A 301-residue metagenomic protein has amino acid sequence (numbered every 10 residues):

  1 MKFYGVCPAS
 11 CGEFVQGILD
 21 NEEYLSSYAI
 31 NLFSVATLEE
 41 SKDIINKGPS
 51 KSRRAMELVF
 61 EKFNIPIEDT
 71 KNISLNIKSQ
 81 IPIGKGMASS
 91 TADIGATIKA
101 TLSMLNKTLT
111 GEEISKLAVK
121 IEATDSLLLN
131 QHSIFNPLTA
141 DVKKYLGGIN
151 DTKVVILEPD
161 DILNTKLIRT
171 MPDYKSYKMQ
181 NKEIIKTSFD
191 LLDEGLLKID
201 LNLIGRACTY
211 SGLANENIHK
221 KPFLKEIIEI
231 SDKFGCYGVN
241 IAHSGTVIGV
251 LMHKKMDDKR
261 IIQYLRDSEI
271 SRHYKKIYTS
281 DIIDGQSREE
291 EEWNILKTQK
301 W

Functional and structural regions predicted by a protein language model:
M1-K85, L296-W301: ATP-binding N-lobe of GHMP and related small-molecule kinases
V6-P8, S27-A29, L129, I156-D160 (+1 more regions): Short beta-strand segments
C11-G17, S34-L38, D125-L127, S133-F135 (+2 more regions): Short beta-strand scaffold segments in enzyme catalytic cores
E57, E61, A96-S103, E194: Short glycine/serine- and small hydrophobic-enriched flexible loop segments
S74-N76, T246-L251: A generic structural motif
K85-G111, L127: DPxDG-like acidic metal-binding loop motif
T110-Y237, K254-W301: ATP-dependent small-molecule kinase catalytic core of the GHMP/sugar-kinase superfamily and closely related
L224-K225, A242-G249: Small/polar glycine-rich anion-binding or flexible loop at a beta-alpha turn
